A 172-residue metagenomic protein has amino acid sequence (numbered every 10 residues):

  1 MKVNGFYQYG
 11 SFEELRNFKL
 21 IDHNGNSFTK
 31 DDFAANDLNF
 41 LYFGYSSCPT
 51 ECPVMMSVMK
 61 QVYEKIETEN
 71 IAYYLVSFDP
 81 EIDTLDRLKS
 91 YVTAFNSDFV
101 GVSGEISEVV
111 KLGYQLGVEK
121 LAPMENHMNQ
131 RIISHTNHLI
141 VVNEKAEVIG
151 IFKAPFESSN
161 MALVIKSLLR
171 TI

Functional and structural regions predicted by a protein language model:
M1-K19, L168-I172: N-terminal targeting signals for export/organelle localization
L15-R16, N39, T136-N137: Short loop/turn microsegments at loop-to-beta-strand junctions
F28-T29, I149: Generic structural signal for well-ordered beta-strand positions
T29-M59: Short active-site neighborhood of thiol/selenol oxidoreductases, capturing the structured segment around
D37-L38, V54-V76, T93: Conserved helix-turn-beta segment immediately C-terminal to the redox Cys motif in thioredoxin-like folds
I71-D83, D98-S107: Thiol-based oxidoreductase modules, predominantly thioredoxin-like and allied folds used for disulfide exchange
K89-T136: Short, internal strand/loop/helix patches that form the active-site neighborhood or redox-interaction surface
E125-I172: Thiol-/selenol-based redox modules, centered on thioredoxin-like and closely related oxidoreductase domains
